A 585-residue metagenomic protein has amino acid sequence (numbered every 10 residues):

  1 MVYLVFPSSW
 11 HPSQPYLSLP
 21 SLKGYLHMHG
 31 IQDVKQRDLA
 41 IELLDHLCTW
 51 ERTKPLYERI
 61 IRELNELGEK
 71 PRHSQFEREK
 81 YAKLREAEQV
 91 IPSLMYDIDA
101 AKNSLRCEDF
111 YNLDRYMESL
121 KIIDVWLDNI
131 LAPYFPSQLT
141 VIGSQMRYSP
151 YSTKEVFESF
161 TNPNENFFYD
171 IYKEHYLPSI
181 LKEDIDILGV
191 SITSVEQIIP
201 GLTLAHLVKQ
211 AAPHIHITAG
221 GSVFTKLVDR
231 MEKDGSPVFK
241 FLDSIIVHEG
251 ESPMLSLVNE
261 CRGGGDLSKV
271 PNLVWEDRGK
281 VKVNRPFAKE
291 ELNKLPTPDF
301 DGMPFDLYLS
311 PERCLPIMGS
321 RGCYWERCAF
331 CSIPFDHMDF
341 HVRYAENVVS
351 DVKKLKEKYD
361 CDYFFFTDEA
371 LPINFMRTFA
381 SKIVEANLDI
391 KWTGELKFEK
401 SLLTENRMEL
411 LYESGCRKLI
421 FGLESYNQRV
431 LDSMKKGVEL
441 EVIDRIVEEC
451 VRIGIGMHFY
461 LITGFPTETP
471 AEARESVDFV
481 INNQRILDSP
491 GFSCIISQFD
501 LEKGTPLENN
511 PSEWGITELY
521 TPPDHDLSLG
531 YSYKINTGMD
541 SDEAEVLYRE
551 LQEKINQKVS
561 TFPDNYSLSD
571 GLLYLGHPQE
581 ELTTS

Functional and structural regions predicted by a protein language model:
M1-P7, L19-L22, M28, L43-I142 (+3 more regions): Radical SAM enzyme core and accessory elements
M1-W10, H214-A219, V349-M457, T463-E468: Conserved SAM/AdoMet-binding glycine-rich loop
S9-R52, E63, F135, L139-R285: Glycine-rich beta-alpha loop elements in corrinoid/cobalamin-binding modules across cobalamin-dependent enzymes
L26, L273, C323, V348 (+4 more regions): Conserved, mostly hydrophobic/aromatic
Q36-C48, F224-R230, N374-M376, R429-M434 (+3 more regions): Flexible glycine/acidic-rich beta-alpha junction loops that bind and position SAM and/or redox cofactors in anaerobic
F157-E158, E276-P316: N-terminal [4Fe-4S]-dependent radical SAM core
M231-K233, N406-M408, T467-N482: Catalytic cores of alpha/beta
S310-E346: Canonical Radical SAM [4Fe-4S] cluster-binding loop centered on the CxxxCxxC motif and its immediate flanking residues
